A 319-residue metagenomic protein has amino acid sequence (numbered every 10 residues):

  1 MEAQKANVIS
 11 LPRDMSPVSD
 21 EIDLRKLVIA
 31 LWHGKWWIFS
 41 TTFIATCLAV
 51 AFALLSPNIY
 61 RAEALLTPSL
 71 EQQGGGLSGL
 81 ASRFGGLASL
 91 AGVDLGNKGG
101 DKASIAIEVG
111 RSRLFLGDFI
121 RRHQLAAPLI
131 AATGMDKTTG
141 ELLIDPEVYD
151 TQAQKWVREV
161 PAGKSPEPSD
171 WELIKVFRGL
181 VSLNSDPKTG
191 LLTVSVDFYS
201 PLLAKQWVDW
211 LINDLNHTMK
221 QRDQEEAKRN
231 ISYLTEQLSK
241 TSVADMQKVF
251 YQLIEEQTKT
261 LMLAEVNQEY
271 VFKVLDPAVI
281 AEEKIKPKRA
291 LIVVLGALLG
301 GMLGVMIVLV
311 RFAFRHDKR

Functional and structural regions predicted by a protein language model:
M1-K228, Y251-L253, Q257, M262-R319: Hydrophobic and amphipathic membrane-targeting/association helices
Y233-A244: Short, low-order "capping/linker" segments at domain edges
